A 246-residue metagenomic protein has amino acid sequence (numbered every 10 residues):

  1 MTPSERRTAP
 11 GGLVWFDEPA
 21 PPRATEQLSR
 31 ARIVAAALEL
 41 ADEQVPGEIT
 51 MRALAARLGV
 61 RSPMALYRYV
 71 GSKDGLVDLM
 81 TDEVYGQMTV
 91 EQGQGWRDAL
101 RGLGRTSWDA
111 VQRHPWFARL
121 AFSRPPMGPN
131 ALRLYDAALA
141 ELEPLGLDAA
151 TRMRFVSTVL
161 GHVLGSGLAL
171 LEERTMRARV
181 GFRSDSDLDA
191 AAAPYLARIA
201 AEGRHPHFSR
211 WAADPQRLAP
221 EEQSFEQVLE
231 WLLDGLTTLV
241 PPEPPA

Functional and structural regions predicted by a protein language model:
M1-L28, E202-P215, P244-A246: N-terminal intrinsically disordered/low-complexity leader segments
R32, L40, Q44-D74: Helix-turn-helix
R32-E39, E43, G75-E91, G102-T106 (+1 more regions): Alpha-helical structural segments
T81, W108-N130, D136-A137, L168-M176 (+1 more regions): Amphipathic alpha-helical segments used for helix-helix packing
T89-R133, A149, V156: Hydrophobic alpha-helical connector segments
L134-H162, S166-P194, L236-V240: Hydrophobic alpha-helical bundle segments that form small-molecule/ligand-binding pockets
F182-A246: A structured, mid-to-C-terminal "fold-capping" secondary-structure block
